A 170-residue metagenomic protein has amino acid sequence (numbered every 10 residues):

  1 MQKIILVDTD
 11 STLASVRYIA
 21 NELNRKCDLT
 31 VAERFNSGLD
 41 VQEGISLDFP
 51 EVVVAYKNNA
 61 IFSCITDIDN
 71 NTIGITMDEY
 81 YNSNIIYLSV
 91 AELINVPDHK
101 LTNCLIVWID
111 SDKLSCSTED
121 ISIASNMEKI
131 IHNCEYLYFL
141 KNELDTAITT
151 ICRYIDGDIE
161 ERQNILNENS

Functional and structural regions predicted by a protein language model:
Q2-I4: Extreme N-terminal starter segment of soluble prokaryotic enzymes
V7-R25, V54-N70: Short, charged N-terminal beta->alpha structural module
V7-S11, K57-N58, T66, L88-E92 (+2 more regions): Structural motif
R34-V52, Y56-A60, N70: Acidic, metal-coordinating helix/loop segments flanking the phosphotransfer/catalytic sites of two-component signaling
V41-G44, A55, S63, I75 (+2 more regions): Short linear proline/tyrosine/threonine-rich motifs used for host-factor recruitment and membrane trafficking/assembly
N84-Y87, T102-S115: A short, hydrophobic beta-strand element within the central beta-sheet of small alpha/beta folds
S111-D112, D120-I151: Output/docking surface of receiver
R153-R162: The C-terminal output helix
